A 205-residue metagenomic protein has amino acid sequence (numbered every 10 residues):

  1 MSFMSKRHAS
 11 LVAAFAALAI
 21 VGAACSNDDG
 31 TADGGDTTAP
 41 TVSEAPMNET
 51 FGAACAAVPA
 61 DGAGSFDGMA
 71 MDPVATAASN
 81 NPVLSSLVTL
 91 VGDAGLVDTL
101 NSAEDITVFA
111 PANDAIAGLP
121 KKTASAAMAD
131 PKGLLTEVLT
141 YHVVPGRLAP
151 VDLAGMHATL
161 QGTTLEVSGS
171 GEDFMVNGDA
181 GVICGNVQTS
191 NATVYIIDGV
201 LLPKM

Functional and structural regions predicted by a protein language model:
S2-M205: Mature, structured domains of secreted/extracytosolic soluble proteins
